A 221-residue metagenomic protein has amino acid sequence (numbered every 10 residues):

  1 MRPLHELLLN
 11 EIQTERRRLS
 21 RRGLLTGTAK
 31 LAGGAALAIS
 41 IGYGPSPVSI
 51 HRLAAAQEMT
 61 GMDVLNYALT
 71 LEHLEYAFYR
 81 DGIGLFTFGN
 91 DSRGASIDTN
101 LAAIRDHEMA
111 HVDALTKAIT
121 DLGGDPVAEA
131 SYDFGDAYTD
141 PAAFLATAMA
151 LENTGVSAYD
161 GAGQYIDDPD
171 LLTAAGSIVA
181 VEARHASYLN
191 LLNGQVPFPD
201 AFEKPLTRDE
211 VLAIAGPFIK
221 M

Functional and structural regions predicted by a protein language model:
R2-R18, T26-K30, S40-M221: All-alpha RGS (Regulator of G-protein Signaling) helical domain and cognate RGS-like helical scaffolds
